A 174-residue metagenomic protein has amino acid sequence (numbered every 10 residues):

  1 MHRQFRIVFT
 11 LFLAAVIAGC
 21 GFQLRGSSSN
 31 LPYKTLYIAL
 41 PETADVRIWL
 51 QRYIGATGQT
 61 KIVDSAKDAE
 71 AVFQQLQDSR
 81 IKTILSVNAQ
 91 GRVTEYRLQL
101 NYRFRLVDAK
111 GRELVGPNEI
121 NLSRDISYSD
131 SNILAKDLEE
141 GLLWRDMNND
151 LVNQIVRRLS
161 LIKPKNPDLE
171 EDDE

Functional and structural regions predicted by a protein language model:
M1-F9: Bacterial N-terminal signal peptides that target proteins for export
V16-G19: C-terminal motif of bacterial Sec signal peptides marking the signal peptidase cleavage site
G21-L24: Bacterial signal peptide processing site
L31-S79: N-terminal segment of the mature soluble domain
T43, R47, E95-Q99, E140-V152: Solvent-exposed, acidic/flexible segments
I54, G58, L106, K110 (+2 more regions): Sec/Tat-exported extracytoplasmic proteins
Q74-E119, I126-G141: Surface-exposed short loop/turn segments
L134-E174: C-terminal/domain-edge helix-coil "capping" segments
